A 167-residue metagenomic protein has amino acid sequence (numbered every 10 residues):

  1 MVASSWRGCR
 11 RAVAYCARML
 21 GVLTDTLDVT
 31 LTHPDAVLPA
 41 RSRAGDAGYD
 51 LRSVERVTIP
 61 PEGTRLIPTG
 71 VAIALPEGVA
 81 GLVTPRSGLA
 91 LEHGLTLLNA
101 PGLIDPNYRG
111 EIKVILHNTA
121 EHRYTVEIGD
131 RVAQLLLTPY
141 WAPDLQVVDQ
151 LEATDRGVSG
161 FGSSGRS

Functional and structural regions predicted by a protein language model:
V2-S167: DUTPase catalytic domain/fold
